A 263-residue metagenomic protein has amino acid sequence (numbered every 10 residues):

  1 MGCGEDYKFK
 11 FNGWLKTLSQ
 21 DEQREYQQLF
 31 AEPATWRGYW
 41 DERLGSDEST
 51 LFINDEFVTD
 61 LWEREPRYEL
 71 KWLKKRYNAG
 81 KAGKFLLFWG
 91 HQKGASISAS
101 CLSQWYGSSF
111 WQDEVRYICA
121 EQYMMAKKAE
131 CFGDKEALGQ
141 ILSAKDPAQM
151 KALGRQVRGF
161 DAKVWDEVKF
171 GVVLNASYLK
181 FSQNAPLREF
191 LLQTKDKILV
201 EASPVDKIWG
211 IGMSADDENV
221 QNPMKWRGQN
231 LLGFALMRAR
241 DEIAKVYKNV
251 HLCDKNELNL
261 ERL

Functional and structural regions predicted by a protein language model:
M1-L263: Charged, low-complexity intrinsically disordered segments
